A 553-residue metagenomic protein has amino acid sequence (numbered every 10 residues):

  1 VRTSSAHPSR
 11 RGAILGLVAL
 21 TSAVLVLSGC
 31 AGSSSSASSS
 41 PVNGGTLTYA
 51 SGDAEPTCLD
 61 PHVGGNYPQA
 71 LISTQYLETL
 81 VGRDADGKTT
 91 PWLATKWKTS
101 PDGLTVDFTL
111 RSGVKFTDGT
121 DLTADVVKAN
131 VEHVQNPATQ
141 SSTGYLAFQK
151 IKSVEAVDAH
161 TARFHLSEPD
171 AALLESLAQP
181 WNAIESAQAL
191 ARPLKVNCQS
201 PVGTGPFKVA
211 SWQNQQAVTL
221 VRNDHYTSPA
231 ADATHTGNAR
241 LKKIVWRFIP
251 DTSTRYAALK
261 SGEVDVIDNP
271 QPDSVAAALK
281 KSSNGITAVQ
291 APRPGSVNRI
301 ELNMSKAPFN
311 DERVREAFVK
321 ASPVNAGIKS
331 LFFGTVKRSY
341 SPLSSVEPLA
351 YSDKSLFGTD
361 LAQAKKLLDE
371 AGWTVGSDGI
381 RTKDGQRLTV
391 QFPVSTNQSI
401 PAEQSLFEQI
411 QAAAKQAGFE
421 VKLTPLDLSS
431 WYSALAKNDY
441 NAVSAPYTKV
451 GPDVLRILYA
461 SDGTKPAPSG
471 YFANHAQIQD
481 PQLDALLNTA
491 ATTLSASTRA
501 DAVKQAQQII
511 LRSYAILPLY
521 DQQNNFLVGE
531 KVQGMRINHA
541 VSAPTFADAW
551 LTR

Functional and structural regions predicted by a protein language model:
A50-P101, E132, V202: N-terminal lobe/hinge region of extracytoplasmic solute-binding protein
G52, P137, V154-E155, A210-V221 (+5 more regions): Extracellular/periplasmic solute-recognition and catalytic clefts
T95-Q140, V157, R163, P308-N310: Aromatic- and charge-enriched surface segment that lines or borders ligand/interaction sites
T109, G144-A189, P206-Q213: Surface-exposed binding/hinge segments that line and control ligand-binding clefts or catalytic entry sites
A178-N238, K243, L361-A362, K366: Gly/Pro-rich hinge or "lid" segments in bacterial periplasmic/extracellular proteins
N310-A412, Q505: Append "and occasionally in soluble cytosolic enzymes with long acidic Gly/Pro-rich linkers
I328, Q416-W431, Y459-E530, R553: Extracytoplasmic/peripheral linker and loop segments enriched in polar/acidic and small residues with frequent Thr/Pro
F526-R553: Long beta-strand-rich cores associated with HINT superfamily self-processing modules
